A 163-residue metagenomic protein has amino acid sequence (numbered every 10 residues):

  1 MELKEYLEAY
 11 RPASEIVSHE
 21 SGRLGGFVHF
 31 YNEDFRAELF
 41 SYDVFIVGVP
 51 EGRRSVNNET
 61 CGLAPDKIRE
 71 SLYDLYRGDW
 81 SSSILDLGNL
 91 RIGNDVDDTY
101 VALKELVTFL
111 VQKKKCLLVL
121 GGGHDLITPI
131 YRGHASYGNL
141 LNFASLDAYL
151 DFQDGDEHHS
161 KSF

Functional and structural regions predicted by a protein language model:
E2-I46, R53-F163: Conserved alpha-helical scaffold segments that buttress catalytic/binding sites
